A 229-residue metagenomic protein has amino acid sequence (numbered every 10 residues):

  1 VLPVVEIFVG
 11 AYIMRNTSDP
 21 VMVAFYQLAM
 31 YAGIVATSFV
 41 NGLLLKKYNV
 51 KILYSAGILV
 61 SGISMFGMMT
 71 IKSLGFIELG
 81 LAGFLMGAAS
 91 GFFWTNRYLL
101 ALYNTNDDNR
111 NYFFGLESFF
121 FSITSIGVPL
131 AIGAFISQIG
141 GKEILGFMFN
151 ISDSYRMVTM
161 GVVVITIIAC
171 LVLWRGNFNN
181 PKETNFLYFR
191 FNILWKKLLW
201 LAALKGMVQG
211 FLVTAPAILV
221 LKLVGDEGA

Functional and structural regions predicted by a protein language model:
V1-V35, L194-A229: Helix-loop boundary and gating motifs at the non-cytosolic
V9, F92-N106, L212, P216: Intracellular juxtamembrane helix-capping segments at the cytosolic ends of symmetry-related transmembrane helices
T37-V50, I136: Helix-to-loop junctions at the C-terminal end of transmembrane segments in multipass secondary transporters
L59-L74: C-terminal ends and interior cores of transmembrane alpha-helices in multi-pass membrane transporters/permeases
G75-F93, A203: Hydrophobic core of transmembrane alpha-helices in multi-pass small-molecule transporters, especially MFS/SLC-type
F114-I136: Glycine-rich segments within core transmembrane alpha-helices of 12-TM secondary carriers
G140, G161-P181: C-terminal membrane-cytosol helix-exit motif in multi-pass small-molecule transporters
